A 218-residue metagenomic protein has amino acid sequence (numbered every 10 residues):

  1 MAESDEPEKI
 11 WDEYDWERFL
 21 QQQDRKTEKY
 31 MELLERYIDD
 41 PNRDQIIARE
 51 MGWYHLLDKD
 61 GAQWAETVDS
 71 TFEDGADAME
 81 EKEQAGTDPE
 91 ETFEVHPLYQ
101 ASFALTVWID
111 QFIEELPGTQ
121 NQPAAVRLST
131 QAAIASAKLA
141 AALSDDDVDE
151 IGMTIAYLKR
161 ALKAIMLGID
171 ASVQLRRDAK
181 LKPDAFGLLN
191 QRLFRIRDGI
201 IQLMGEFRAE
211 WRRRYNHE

Functional and structural regions predicted by a protein language model:
M1-E218: Amphipathic alpha-helical assembly/interaction segments
